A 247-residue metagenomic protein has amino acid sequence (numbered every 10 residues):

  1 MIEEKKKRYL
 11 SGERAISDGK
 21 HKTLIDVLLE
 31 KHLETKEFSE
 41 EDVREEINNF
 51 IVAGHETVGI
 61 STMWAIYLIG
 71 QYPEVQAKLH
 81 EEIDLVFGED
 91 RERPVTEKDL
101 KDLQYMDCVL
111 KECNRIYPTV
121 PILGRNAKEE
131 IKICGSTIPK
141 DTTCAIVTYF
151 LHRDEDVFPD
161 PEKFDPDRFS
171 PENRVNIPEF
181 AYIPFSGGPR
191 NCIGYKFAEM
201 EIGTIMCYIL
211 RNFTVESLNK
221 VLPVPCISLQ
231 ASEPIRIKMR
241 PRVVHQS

Functional and structural regions predicted by a protein language model:
M1-E30, E74-E82, Y105, V109 (+2 more regions): Cytochrome P450 heme-thiolate monooxygenase catalytic domain
M1-S61, E92, T96-D99, L103 (+3 more regions): Conserved cytochrome P450 catalytic core segment spanning the I/J/K helices
K31-D84, C113, P139-V147, I183-P184 (+2 more regions): Central I-helix of cytochrome P450 enzymes
N48, A53, P94, C134 (+1 more regions): Cytochrome P450 heme-thiolate "Cys pocket" and heme-binding signature region
P73-V75, Y195-A231: Cytochrome P450 heme-binding "Cys pocket" and the immediately downstream C-terminal segment
I146-R174: Conserved cytochrome P450 K-helix/beta-meander segment immediately N-terminal to the heme-binding cysteine loop
Q230-S247: C-terminal helix/juxtamembrane-tail motif
